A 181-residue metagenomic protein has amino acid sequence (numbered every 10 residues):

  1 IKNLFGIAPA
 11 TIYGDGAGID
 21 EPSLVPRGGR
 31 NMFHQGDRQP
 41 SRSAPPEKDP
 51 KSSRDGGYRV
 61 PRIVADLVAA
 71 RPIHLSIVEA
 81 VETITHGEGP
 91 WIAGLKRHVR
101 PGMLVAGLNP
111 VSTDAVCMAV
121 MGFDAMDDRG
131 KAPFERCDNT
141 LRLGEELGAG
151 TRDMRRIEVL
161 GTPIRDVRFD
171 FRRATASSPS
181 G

Functional and structural regions predicted by a protein language model:
I1-G181: Extended, low-polarity segments enriched in aliphatic/aromatic residues
